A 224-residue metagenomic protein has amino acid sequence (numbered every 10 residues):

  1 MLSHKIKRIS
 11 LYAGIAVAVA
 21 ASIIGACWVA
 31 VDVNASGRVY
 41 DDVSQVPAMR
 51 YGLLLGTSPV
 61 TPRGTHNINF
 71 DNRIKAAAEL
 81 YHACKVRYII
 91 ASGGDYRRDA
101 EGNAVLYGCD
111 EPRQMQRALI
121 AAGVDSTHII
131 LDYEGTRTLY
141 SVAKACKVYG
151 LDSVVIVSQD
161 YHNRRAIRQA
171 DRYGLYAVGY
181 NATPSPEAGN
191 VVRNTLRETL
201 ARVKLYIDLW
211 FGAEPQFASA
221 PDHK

Functional and structural regions predicted by a protein language model:
L2-S44: N-terminal type II signal-anchor transmembrane helix that functions as the membrane-insertion/stop-transfer segment
S3-H4, N69, E198: General helical secondary-structure elements
V29-T195: A structural signal for short, hydrophobic/glycine-enriched beta-strand patches
G52, A213-K224: Short linear elements at protein peripheries
Y96-E101, V178-N181, L200-D208, H223-K224: A general structural signal for short secondary-structure boundary/capping elements
V192-E214: A transmembrane-helix-recognition feature enriched in membrane-embedded lipid enzymes and envelope glyco-/phospholipid
